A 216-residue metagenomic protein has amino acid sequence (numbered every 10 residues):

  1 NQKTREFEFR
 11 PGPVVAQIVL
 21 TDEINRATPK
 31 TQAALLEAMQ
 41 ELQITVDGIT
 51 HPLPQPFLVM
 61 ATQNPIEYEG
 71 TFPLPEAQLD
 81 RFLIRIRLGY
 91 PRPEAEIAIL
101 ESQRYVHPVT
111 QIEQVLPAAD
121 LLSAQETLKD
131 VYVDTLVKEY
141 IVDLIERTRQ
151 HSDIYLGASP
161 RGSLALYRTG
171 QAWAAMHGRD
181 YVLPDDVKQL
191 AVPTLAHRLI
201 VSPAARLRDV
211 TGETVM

Functional and structural regions predicted by a protein language model:
Q2-L20: Conserved alpha-helical scaffold flanking the Walker A/P-loop in AAA+ ATPase domains
K3-T4, E23, A27-T31, M39-V131 (+1 more regions): Canonical AAA+ ATPase core
E6-P11, T50-H51, L74-E76, E113 (+4 more regions): Replace "in large, NTP-powered and nucleic-acid-processing enzymes" with "in large, NTP-powered factors and other
Q111-S163: Conserved AAA+ ATPase small/helical "lid" subdomain
T148-M216: C-terminal engagement/docking regions of AAA+ P-loop ATPases
